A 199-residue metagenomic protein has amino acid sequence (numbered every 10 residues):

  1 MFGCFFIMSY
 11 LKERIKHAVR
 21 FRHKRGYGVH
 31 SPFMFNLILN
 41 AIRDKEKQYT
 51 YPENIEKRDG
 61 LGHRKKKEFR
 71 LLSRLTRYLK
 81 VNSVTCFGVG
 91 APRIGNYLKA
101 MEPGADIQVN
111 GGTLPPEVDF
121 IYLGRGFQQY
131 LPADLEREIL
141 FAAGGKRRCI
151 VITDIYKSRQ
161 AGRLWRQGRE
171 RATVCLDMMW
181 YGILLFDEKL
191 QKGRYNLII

Functional and structural regions predicted by a protein language model:
M1-K146, Y156-I199: A short alpha-helical cap/connector motif
C149-V151: Structural detector of well-ordered beta-strand residues that form the stable sheet scaffold of enzyme domains
